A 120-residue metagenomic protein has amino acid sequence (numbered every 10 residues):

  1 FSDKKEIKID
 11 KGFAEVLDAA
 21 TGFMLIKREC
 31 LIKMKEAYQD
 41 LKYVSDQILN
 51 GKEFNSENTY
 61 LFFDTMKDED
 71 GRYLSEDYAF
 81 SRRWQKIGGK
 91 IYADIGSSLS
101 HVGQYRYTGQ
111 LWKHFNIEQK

Functional and structural regions predicted by a protein language model:
F1-D64: Conserved catalytic core of nucleotide-sugar-dependent glycosyltransferases
A37-K120: C-terminal catalytic/acceptor-binding lobe
